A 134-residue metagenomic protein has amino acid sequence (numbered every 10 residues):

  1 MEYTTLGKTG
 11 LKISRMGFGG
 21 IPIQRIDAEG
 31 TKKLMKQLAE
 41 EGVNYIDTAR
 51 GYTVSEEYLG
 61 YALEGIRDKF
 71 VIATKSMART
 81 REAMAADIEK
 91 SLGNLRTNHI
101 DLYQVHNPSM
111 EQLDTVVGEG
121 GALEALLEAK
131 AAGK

Functional and structural regions predicted by a protein language model:
M1-F70, A125, A131: N-terminal binding-site loop/beta-alpha segment at the start of enzyme catalytic domains that lines or forms
I21, A49-G51, K75-R79, V105-P108: Active-site beta-loop-alpha junctions enriched in small/polar residues
I26, G51, R79, V117-G118: Residues that cap or flank secondary-structure elements
E29, K36, E40, E82-K134: Glycine/proline-rich, positively charged, aromatic-decorated active-site loop/lid region on the catalytic face
I66-D68, T74-K75, D87, E119-G120: Short alpha-helix boundary/capping motifs
F70-V71, D101: Structural motif
